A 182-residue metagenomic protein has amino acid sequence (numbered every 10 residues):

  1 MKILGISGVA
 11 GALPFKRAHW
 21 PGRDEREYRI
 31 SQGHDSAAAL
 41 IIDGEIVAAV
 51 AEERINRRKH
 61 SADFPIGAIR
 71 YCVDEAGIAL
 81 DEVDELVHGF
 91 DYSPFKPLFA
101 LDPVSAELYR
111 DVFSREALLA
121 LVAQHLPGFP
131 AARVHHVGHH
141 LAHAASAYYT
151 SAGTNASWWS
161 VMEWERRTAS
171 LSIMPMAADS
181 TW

Functional and structural regions predicted by a protein language model:
M1-W182: Short acidic/glycine-rich loops and adjacent helix/strand connectors that line catalytic pockets where negatively
